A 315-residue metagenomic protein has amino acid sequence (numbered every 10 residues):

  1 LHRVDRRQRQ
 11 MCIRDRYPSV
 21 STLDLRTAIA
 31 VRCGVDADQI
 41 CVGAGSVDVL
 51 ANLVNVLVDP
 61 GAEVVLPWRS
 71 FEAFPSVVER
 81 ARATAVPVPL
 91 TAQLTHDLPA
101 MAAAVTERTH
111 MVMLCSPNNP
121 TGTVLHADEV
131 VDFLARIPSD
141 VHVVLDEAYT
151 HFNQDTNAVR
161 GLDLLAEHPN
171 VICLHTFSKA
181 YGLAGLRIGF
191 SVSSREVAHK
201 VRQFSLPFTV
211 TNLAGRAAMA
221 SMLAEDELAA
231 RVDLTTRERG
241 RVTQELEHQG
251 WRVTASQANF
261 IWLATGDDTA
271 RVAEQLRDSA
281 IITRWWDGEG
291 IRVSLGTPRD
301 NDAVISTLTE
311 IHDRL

Functional and structural regions predicted by a protein language model:
L1-I13: Single conserved hydrophobic/aromatic residue that forms the stacking wall/gate of nucleotide- or nucleobase-binding
D15, V56-L114: PLP-dependent aminotransferase-like
S21, N170-E247, W251-T254: PLP-dependent aminotransferase class I/II
L23-E63: Phosphate-binding glycine-rich loop
E79, L98-E107, P120-V143, E147-L183: Active-site pre-lysine segment of PLP-dependent enzymes
A92, T236, G240, Q244-S279 (+1 more regions): Conserved PLP-binding catalytic core of the aspartate aminotransferase-like
E274-L315: PLP-dependent enzyme catalytic core of the Aspartate aminotransferase-like
